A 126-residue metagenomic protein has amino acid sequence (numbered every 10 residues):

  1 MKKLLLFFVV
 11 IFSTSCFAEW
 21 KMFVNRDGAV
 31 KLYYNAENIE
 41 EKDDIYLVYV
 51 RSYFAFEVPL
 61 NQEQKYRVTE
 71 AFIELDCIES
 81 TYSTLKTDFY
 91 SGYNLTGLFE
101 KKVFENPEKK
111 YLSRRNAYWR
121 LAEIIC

Functional and structural regions predicted by a protein language model:
L4-S13: Sec-dependent N-terminal signal peptides
C16-C126: N-terminal secretory-pathway/extracellular module detecting exported/lumenal segments and adjacent signal-anchor/first
